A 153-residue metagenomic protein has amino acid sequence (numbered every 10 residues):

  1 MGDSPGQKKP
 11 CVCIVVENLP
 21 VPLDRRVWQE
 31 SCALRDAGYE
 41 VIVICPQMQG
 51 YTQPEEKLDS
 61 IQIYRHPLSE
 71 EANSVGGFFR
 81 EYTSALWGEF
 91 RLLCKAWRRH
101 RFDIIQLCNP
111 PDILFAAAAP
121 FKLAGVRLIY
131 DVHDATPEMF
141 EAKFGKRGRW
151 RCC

Functional and structural regions predicted by a protein language model:
M1-Y51, E55-Q62: N-terminal subdomain of nucleotide-sugar transferases
E17, E70-F79, H100, I129-C153: Acceptor-binding helix/loop patch of EC 2.4 sugar-transfer enzymes, predominantly nucleotide-sugar-dependent
G50-Y51, L86-E89, F102-G125, I129-M139: An aromatic- and histidine-rich active-site surface loop
T52-G77, W97: Conserved nucleotide-sugar phosphate-binding/catalytic loop shared by glycosyltransferases and other
L58-I63, Y82, L123-A124, K146-W150: Short, hinge-like loop/turn segments at secondary-structure boundaries
A96-F102: Glycine-rich phosphate-binding loop signature in dinucleotide/nucleotide-binding domains
